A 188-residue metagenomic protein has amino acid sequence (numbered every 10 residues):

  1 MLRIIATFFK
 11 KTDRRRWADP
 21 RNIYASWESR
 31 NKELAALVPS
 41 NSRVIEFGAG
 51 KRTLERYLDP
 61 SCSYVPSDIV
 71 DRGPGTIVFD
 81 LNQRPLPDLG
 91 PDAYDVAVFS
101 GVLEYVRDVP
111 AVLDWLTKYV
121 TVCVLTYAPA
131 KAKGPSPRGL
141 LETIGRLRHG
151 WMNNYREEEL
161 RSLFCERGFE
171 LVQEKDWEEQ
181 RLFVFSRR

Functional and structural regions predicted by a protein language model:
M1-D92, W177, R181: Conserved N-terminal segment of class I S-adenosyl-L-methionine
V98: A conserved beta-strand element that flanks and buttresses the S-adenosyl-L-methionine
V102: Hydrophobic adenine-recognition pocket in adenosine-nucleotide-binding enzymes
Y105-Y119: A short, conserved alpha-helix within the catalytic core of class I
V120-K131: Conserved beta-strand signature within the Rossmann-like core of class I S-adenosyl-L-methionine
G139-E159: Acceptor-substrate binding/catalytic loop of class I
E157-E174: A SAM-dependent methyltransferase catalytic signature shared across enzymes that methylate proteins
V172-R188: Core SAM-dependent methyltransferase catalytic element
